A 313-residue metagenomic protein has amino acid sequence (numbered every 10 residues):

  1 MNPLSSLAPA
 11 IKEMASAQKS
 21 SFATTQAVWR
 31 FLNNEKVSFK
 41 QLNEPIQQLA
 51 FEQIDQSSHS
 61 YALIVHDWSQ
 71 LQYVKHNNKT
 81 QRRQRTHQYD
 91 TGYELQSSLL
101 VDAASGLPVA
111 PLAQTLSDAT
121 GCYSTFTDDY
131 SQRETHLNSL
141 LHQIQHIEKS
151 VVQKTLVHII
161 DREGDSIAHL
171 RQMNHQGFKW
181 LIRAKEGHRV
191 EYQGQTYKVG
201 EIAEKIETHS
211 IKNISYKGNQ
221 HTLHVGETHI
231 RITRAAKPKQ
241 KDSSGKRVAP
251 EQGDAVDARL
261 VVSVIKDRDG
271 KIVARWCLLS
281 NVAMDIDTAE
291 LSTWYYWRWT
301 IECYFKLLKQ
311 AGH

Functional and structural regions predicted by a protein language model:
M1-K79, H87-E94, L99-H313: Single, function-defining residue in the core of a domain
